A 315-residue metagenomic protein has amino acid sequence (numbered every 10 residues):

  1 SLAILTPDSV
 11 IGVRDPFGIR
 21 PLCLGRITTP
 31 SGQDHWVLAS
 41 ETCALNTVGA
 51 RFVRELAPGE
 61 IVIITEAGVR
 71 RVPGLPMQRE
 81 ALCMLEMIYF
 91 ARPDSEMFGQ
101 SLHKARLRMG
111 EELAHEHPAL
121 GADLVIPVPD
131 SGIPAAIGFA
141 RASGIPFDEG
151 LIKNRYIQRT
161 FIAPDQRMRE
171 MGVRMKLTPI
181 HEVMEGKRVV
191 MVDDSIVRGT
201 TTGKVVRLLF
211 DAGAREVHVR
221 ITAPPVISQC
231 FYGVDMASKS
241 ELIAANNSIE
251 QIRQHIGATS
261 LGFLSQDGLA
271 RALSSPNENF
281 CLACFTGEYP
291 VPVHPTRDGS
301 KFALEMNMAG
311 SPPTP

Functional and structural regions predicted by a protein language model:
S1-P315: PRPP-associated nucleotide enzymes
